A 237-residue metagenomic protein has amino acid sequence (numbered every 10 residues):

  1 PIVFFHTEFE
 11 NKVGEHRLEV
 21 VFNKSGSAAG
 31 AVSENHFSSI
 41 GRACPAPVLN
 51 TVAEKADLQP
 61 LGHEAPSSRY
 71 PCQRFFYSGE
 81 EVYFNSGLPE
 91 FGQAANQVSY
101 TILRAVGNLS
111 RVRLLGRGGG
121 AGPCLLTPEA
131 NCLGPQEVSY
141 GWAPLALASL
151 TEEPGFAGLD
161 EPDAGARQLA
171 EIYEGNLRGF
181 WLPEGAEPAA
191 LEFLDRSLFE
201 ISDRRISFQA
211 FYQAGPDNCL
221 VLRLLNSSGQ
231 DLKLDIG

Functional and structural regions predicted by a protein language model:
P1-G237: Terminal accessory/anchoring regions of large secretory-pathway or extracellular enzymes
